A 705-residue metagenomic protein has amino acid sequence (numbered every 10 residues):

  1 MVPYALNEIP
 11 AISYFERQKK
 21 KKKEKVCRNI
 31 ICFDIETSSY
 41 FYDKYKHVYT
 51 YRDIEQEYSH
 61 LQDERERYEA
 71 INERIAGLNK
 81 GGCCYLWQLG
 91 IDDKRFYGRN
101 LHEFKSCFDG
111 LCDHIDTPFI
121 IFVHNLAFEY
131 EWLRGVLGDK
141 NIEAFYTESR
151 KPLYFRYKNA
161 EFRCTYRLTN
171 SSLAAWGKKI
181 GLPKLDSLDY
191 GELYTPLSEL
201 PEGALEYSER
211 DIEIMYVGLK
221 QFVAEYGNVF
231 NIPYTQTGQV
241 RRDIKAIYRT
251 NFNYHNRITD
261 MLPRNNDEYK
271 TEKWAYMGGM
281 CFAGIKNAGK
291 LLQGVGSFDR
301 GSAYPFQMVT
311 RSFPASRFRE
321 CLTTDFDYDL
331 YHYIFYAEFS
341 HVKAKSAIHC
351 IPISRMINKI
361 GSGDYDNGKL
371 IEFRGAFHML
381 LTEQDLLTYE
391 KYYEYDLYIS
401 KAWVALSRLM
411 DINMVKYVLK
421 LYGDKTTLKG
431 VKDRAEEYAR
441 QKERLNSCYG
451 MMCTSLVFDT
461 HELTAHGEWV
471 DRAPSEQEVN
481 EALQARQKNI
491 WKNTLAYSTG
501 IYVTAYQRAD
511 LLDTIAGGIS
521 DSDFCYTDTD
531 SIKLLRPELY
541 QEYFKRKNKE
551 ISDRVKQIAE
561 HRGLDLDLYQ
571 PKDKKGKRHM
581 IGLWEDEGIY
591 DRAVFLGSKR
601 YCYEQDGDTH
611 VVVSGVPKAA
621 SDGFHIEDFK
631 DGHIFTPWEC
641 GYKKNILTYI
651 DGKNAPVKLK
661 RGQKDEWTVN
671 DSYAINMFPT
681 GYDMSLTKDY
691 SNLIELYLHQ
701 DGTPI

Functional and structural regions predicted by a protein language model:
M1-I31, I35: N-terminal accessory regions of nucleic-acid-interacting proteins
A5, V26, F41, E57-H124 (+1 more regions): Conserved acidic
P10-E16, S39-Y49, D53, G278-M280: Eukaryotic beta-rich interaction modules
E36, E129: Acidic-residue sensor for enzyme active/binding pockets
